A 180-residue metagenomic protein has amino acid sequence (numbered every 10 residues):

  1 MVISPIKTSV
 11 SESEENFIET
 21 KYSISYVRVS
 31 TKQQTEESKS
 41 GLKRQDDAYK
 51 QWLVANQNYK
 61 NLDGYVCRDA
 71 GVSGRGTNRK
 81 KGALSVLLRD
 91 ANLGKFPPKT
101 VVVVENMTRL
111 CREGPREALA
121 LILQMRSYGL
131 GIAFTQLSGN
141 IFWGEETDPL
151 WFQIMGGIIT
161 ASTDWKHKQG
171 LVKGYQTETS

Functional and structural regions predicted by a protein language model:
M1-E178: Short, structured surface patches at the beginning of a domain
